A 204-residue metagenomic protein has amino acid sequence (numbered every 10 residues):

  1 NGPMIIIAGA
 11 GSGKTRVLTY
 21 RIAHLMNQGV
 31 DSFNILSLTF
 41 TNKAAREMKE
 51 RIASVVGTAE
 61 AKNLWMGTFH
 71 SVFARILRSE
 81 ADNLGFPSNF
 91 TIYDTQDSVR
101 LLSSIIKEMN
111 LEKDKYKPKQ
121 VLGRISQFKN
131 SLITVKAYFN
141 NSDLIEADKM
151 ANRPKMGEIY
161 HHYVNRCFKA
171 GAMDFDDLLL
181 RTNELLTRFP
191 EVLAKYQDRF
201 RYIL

Functional and structural regions predicted by a protein language model:
N1-S88, I92-Y93, V99, T187 (+1 more regions): P-loop NTPase Walker
G2-A10, R16-V17, L36-S37, A44-A45 (+2 more regions): Conserved helicase NTPase motor core
E60-N63, D82-D177: ATP-hydrolysis module of ASCE/P-loop NTPase motor domains, specifically the Walker B Asp-Glu catalytic pair
